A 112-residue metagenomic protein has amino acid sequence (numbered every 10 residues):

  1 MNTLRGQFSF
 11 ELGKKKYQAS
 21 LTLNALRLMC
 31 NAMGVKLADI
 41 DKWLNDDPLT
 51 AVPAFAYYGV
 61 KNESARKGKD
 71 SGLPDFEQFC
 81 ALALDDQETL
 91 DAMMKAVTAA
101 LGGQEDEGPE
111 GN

Functional and structural regions predicted by a protein language model:
M1-K16, R27, A32-T50, K67-N112: Charged interaction scaffolds used for protein-protein
A19: Active-site-adjacent beta-strand anchor residues
T22: Residue-level signal for threonine
A51-N62, K95: Short, hydrophobic/amphipathic alpha-helical patches that form generic packing surfaces within helical domains
